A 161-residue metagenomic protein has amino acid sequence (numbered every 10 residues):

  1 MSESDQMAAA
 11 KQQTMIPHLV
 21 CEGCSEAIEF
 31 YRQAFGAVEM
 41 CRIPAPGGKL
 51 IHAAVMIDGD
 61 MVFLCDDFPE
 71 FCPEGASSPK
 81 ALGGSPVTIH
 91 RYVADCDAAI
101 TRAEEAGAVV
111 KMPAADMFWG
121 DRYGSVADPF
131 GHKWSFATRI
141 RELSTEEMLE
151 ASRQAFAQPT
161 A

Functional and structural regions predicted by a protein language model:
S2-H18, I28-E29, F35-A127, A137-A161: Vicinal oxygen chelate
F130: C-terminal catalytic core of tyrosine-transesterase DNA break-rejoin enzymes
